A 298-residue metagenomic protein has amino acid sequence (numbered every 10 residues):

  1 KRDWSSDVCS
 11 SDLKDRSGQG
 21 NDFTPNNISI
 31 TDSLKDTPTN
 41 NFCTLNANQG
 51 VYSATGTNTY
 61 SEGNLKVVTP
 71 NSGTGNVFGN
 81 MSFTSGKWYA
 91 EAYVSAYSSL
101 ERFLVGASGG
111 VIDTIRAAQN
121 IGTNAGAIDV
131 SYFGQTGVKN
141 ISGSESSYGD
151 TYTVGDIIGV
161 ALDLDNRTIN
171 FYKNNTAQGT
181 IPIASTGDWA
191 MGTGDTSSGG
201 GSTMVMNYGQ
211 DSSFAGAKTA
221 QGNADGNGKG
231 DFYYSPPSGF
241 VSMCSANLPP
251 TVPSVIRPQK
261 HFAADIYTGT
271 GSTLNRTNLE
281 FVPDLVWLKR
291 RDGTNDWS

Functional and structural regions predicted by a protein language model:
D3-S10: Short, small-residue-biased leader/transition segments that mark boundaries at the very start of proteins
D12-L13, S17-Q19, L34-E62, E101-Q119: Predominantly extracellular/luminal regions of secreted and cell-surface proteins, especially disulfide-bonded
D22, I28-D32, D36-A54, T151-Y152 (+2 more regions): Charged, alpha-helix-forming regions
T59-F83, I141, S146, G271-L274: Secreted extracellular polysaccharide-interacting domains
T69-D129: Secretory/extracellular carbohydrate-interaction modules and structurally similar beta-sandwich "look-alikes"
R102-G109, R167-N175, G293-S298: Short, surface-exposed beta-strand/strand-loop-strand elements in extracellular ectodomains
G137-I157: Short, aromatic/His-centered strand-loop micro-motif at the edge of beta-sheets
Y152-T168: Localized edge beta-strand/strand-to-loop motifs within extracellular or lumenal beta-rich domains
